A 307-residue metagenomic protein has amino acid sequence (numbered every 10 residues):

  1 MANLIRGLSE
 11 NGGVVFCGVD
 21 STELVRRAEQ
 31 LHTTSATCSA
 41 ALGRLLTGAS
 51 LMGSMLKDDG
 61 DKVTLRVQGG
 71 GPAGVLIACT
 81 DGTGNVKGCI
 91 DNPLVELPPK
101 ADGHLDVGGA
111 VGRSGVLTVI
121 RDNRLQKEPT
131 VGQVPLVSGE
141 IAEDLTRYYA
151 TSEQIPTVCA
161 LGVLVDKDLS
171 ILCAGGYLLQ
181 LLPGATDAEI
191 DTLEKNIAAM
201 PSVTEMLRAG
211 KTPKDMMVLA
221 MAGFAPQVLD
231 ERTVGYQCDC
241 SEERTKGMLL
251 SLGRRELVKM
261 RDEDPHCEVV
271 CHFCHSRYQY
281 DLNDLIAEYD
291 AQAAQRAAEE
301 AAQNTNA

Functional and structural regions predicted by a protein language model:
M1-D230, Q303-N306: Interaction interfaces in information-processing and related assembly proteins
A198-A307: Cys/His-clustered metal-coordination modules, chiefly Zn-binding fingers
